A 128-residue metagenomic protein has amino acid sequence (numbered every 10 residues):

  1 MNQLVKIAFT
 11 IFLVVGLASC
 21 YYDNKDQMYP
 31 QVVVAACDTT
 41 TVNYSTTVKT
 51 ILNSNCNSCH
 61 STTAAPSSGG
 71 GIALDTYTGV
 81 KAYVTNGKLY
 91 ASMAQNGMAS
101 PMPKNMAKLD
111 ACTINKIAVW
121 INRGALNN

Functional and structural regions predicted by a protein language model:
M1-C20: Sec-dependent bacterial lipoprotein signal peptides
L4, C20-N128: Aromatic- and Gly/Pro-enriched helix-to-coil junctions and flexible linker segments
